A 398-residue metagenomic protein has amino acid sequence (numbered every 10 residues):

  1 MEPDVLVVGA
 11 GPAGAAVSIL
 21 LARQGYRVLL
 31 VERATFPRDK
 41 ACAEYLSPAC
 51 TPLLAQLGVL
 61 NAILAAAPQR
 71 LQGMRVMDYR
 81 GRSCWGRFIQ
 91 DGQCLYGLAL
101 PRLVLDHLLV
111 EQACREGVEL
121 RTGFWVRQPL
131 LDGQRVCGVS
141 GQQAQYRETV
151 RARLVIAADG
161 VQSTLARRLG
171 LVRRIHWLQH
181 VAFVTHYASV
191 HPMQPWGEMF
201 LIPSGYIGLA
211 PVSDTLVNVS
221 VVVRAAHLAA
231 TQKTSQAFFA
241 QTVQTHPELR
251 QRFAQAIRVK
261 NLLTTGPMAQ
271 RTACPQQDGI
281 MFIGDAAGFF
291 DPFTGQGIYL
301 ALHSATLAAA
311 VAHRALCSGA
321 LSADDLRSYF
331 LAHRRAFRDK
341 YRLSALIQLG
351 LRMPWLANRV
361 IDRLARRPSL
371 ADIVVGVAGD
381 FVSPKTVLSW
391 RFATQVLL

Functional and structural regions predicted by a protein language model:
M1-A13: Beta1/beta-strand and adjacent pyrophosphate-binding region of the FAD-binding site in flavoprotein oxidoreductases
G11-P12, F36-P37, V104: Residue-level detector of alpha-helix initiation sites
A22-C42: Glycine-rich FAD pyrophosphate-binding loop
T35-A55: Conserved N-terminal glycine-rich FAD pyrophosphate-binding loop of Rossmann-like flavoproteins
Q56-H107: A conserved beta-strand/loop capping segment in the N-terminal third of enzymes that catalyze redox or closely related
A66, A229-V311, A315-C317: FAD/FMN-dependent oxidoreductases across multiple families
Q112-L249: Predominantly flavin-linked oxidoreductase catalytic cores and closely associated redox partners
H313-L398: C-terminal helical "tail/cap" subdomain of flavin- and related membrane-associated enzymes
